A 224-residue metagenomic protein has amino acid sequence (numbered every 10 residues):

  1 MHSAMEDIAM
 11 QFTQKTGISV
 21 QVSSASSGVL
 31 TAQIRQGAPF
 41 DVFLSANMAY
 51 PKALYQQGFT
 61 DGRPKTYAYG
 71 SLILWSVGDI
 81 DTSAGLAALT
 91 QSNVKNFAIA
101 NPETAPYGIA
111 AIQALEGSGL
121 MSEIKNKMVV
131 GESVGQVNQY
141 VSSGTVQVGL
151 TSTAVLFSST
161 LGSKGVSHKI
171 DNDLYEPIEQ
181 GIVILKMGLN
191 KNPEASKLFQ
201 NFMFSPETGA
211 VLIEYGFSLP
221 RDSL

Functional and structural regions predicted by a protein language model:
M1-S23, G28, A32-A38, S45-M48 (+3 more regions): Exported/periplasmic ABC-transporter solute-binding proteins
P64-L72: Short, glycine-/small- and polar/acidic-enriched structural segments that line small-molecule recognition paths
